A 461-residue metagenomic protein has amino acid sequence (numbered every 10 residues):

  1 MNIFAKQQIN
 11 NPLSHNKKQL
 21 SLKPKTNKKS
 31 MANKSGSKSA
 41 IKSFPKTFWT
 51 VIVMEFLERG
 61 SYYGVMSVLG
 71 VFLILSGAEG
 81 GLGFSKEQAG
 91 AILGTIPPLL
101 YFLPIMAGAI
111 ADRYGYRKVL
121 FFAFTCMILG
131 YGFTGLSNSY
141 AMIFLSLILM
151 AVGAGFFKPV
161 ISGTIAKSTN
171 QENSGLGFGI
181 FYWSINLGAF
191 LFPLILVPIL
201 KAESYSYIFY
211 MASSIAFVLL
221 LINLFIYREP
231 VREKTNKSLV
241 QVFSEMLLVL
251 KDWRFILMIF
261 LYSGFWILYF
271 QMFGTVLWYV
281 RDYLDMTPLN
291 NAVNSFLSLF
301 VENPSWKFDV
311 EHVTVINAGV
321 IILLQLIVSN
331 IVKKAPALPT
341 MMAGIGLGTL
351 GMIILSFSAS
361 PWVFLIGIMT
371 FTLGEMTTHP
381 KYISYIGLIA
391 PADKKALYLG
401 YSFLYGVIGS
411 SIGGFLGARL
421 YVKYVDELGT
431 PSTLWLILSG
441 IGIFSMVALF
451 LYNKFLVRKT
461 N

Functional and structural regions predicted by a protein language model:
M1-K6, N10-K46, N170-G175, L196-F273 (+3 more regions): Intracellular loop-helix junctions on the cytosolic face of multi-pass helical membrane proteins
S67-Q88, G274-F308: Short amphipathic helix-loop junctions that connect adjacent transmembrane helices in Major Facilitator Superfamily/SLC
A91-A109, V315-I327: Central cavity-lining transmembrane alpha-helices of secondary-active solute carriers, predominantly the Major
F102-N138: Conserved MFS/SLC helix-loop-helix module at the cytosolic interface between two early adjacent transmembrane helices
T125-S139, G346-A359: C-terminal ends and interior cores of transmembrane alpha-helices in multi-pass membrane transporters/permeases
F156-N170, T377-P391: Intracellular juxtamembrane helix-capping segments at the cytosolic ends of symmetry-related transmembrane helices
G175-L200, I215-L219, S402-G414: Glycine-rich segments within core transmembrane alpha-helices of 12-TM secondary carriers
P198-S214, R419-I443: A membrane-interface helix-boundary motif in multi-pass transporters
